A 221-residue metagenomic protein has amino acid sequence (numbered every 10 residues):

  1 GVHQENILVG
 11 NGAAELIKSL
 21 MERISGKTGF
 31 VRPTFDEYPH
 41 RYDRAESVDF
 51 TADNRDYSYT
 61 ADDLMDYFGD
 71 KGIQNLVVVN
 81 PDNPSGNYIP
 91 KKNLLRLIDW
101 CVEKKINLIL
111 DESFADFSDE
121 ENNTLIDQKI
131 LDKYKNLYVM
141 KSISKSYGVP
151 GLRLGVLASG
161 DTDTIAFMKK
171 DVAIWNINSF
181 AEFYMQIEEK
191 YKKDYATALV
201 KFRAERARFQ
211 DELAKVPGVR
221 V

Functional and structural regions predicted by a protein language model:
G1-K18: Short loop-beta-helix segment that forms the pyridoxal 5′-phosphate
G1-N6, L213-V221: Short, intrinsically disordered, charge-balanced linker/junction segments flanking boundaries in proteins
E5-N6, S25-T28, R153-L154, A196: Short active-site oxyanion
I7, T28, S47, L108 (+1 more regions): Hydrophobic/aromatic residues located in beta-strands of well-ordered beta-sheets within soluble catalytic
E15, E22-V78: PLP-dependent aminotransferase-like
Y59-D70, P84-Y147: Active-site pre-lysine segment of PLP-dependent enzymes
N136-G218: PLP-dependent aminotransferase class I/II
